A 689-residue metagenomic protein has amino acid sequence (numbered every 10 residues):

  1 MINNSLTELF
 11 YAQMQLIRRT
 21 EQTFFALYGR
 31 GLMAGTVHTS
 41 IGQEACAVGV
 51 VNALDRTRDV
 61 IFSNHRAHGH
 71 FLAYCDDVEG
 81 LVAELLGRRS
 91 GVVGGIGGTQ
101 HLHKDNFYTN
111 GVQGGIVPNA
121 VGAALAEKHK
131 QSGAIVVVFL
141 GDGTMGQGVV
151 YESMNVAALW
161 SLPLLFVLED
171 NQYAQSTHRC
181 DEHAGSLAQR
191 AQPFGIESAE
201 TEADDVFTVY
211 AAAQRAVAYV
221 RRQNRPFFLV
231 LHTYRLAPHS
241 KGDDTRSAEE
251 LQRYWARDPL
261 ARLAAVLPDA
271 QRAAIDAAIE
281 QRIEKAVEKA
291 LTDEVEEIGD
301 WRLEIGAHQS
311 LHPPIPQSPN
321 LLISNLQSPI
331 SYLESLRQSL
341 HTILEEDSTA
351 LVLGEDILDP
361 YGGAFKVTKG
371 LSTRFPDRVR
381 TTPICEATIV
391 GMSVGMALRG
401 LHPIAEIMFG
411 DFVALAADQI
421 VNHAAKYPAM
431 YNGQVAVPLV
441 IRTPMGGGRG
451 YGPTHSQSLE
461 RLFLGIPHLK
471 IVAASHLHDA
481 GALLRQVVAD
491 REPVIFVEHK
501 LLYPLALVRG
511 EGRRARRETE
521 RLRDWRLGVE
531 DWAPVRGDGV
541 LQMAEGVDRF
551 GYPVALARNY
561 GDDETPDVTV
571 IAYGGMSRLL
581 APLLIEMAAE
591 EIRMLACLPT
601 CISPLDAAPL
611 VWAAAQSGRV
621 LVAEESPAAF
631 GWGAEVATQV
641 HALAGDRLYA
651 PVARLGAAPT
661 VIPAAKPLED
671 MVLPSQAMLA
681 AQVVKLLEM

Functional and structural regions predicted by a protein language model:
M1-C46, L231-H232, L236-L322, P329-F375 (+1 more regions): Conserved acidic/glycine
R19-A26, R30-W160, H178-A184, A188 (+3 more regions): Cofactor-binding active-site loop characterized by glycine-rich and histidine/acidic residues
L27-M33, I96-N110, G133-V138, Q172 (+8 more regions): Glycine/charged-rich beta-loop-alpha catalytic/anionic-binding loops adjacent to active sites
T39, I61-N64, G94-G95, V121 (+11 more regions): General beta-strand structural signal in soluble alpha/beta enzymes
K104-Q172, T201-Y219, L358-Q434: Thiamine diphosphate
V167-K285, K366-G370, Q434-V440, G448-G450 (+2 more regions): Thiamine diphosphate
R449-V497, A506-L522: Internal gly/pro-rich beta-alpha loop/helix module that stabilizes soluble enzyme cofactors or their anionic handles
